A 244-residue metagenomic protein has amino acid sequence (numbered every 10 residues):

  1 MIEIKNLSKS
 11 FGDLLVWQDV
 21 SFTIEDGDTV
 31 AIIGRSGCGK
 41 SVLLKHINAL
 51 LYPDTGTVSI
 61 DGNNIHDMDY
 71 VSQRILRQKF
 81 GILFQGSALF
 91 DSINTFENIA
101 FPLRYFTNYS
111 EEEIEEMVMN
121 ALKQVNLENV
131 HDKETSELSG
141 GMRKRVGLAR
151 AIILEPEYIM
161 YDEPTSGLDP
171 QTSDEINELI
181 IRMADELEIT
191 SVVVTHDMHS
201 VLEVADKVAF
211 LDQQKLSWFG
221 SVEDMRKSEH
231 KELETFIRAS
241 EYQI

Functional and structural regions predicted by a protein language model:
N48: Helix-to-loop junction immediately C-terminal to a conserved catalytic motif
E111-V130: Conserved ABC ATPase "signature" region
E134-L138, M142: Conserved ABC ATPase signature
E155: Conserved catalytic motifs of ABC-family nucleotide-binding domains
I159-D162: Catalytic Walker B motif of ABC-type/P-loop ATPase nucleotide-binding domains
